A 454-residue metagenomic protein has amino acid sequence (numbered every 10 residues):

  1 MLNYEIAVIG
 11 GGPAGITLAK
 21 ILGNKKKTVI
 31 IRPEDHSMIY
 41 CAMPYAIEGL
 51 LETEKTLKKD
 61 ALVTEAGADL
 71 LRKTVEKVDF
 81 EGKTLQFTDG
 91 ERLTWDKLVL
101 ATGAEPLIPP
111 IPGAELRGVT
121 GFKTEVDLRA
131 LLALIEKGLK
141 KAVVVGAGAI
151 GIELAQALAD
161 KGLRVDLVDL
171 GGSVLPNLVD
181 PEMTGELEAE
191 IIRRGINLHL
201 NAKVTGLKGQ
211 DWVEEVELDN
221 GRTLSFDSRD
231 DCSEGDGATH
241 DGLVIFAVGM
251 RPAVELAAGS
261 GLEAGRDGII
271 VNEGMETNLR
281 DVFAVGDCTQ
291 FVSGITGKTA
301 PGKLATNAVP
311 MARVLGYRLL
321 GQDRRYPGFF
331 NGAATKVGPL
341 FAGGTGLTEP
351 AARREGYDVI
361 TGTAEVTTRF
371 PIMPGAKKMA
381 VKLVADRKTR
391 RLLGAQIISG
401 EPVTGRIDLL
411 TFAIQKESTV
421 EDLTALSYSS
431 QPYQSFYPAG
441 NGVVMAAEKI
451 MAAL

Functional and structural regions predicted by a protein language model:
L2-A68, A149, A157-E182: Beta1-alpha1 glycine-rich phosphate/pyrophosphate-binding loop at the start of Rossmann-like nucleotide-binding domains
I9, F87, L100-A101, V144 (+4 more regions): Redox-cofactor binding/interface segments in oxidoreductases and associated redox assembly factors
I9-G11, I21-K25, P33, V248 (+2 more regions): Flexible, glycine-rich terminal cap/loop adjacent to redox cofactors in electron-transfer oxidoreductases
A42-L51, K141, A149-K208, G302 (+3 more regions): Rossmann-like dinucleotide-binding cores of NAD(P)H-dependent redox enzymes
D69-F87, R92-L93, K161-V271: A Rossmann-like FAD-binding core segment of flavoenzymes
T102-K161, N197, R266, V271-E273: Glycine-rich dinucleotide-binding loop and its adjacent helix/turn
E115-G138, C232-V314, L409, A413-K416: FAD-site-proximal beta/loop scaffold in flavoenzymes
V271, V285-T348, Q434-L454: A conserved FAD-binding loop/helix module that cradles the flavin
